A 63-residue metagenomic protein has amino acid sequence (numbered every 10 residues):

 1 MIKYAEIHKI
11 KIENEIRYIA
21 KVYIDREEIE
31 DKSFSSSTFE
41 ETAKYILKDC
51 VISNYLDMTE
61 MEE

Functional and structural regions predicted by a protein language model:
M1-I19: Short N-terminal "domain-start" leader segments that mark the transition from disordered tails or signal peptides into
Y4, T59-E63: Short acidic DE-rich linear segments
N14-K32: A short, structured beta-strand/loop element
E27, F34-D57: A short, charged, amphipathic alpha-helix used as a generic interaction element across diverse proteins
